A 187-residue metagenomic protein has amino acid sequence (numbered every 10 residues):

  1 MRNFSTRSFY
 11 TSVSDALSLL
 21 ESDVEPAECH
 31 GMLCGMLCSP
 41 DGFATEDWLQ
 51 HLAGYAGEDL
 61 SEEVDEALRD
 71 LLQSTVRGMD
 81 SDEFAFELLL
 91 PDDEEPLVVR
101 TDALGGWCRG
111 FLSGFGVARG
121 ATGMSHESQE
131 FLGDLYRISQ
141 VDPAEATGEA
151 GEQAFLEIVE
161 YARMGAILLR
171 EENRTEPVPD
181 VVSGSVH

Functional and structural regions predicted by a protein language model:
M1-L104, C108-L112, G116-A118, G123-H187: Acidic/negatively charged segments and metal-coordination signatures
